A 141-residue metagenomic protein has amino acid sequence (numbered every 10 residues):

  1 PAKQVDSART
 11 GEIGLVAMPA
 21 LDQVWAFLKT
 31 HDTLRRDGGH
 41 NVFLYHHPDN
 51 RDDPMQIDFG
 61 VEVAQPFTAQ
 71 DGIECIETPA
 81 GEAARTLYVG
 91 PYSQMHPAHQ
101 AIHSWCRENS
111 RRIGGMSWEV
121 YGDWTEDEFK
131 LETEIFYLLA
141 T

Functional and structural regions predicted by a protein language model:
P1-T141: A solvent-exposed interaction/effector surface
